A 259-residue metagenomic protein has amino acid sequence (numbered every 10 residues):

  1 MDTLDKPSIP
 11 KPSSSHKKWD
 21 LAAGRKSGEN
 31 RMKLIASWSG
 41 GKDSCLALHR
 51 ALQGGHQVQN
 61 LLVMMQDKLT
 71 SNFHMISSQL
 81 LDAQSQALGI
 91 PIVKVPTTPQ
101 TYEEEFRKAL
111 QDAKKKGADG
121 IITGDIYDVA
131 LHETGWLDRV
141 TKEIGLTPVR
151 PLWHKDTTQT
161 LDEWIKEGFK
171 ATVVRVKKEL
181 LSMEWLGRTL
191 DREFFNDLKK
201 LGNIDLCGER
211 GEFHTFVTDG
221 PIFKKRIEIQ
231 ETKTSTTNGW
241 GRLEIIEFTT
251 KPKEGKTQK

Functional and structural regions predicted by a protein language model:
P12-K259: Nucleotide-activated chemistry modules centered on ATP-dependent adenylation/adenylyltransferase
